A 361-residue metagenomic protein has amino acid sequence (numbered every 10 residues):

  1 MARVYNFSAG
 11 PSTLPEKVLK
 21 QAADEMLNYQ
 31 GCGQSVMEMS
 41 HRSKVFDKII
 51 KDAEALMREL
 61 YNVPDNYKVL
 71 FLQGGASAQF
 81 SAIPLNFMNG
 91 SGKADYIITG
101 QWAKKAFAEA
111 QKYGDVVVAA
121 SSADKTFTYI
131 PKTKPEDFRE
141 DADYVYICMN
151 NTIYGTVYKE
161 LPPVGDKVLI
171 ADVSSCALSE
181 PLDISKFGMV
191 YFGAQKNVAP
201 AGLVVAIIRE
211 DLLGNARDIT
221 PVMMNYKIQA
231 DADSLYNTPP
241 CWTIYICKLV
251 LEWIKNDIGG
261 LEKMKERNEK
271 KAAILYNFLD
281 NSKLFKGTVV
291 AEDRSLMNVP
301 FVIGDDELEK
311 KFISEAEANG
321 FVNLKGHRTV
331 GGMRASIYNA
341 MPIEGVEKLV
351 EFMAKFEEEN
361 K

Functional and structural regions predicted by a protein language model:
A2-V4, A318, G331-K361: PLP-dependent enzyme catalytic core of the Aspartate aminotransferase-like
R3-E54: A glycine-/small-polar-enriched, mobile loop at the entrance of the PLP active site in fold-type I
G10, A110, S122-A177: Active-site phosphate-binding strand-loop segment of PLP-dependent enzymes
G33-Q79, N86, Q101, E109: Conserved N-terminal alpha-helix of the aminotransferase class I/II PLP-enzyme fold
S77-V145: PLP-dependent aminotransferase-like
I170, I184-Q195, V204: Conserved active-site segment immediately N-terminal to the catalytic lysine that forms the internal aldimine
A194-Y276, V290, E359-K361: Active-site C-terminal subdomain of aminotransferase-like
F285-A316: Conserved PLP-binding catalytic core of the aspartate aminotransferase-like
